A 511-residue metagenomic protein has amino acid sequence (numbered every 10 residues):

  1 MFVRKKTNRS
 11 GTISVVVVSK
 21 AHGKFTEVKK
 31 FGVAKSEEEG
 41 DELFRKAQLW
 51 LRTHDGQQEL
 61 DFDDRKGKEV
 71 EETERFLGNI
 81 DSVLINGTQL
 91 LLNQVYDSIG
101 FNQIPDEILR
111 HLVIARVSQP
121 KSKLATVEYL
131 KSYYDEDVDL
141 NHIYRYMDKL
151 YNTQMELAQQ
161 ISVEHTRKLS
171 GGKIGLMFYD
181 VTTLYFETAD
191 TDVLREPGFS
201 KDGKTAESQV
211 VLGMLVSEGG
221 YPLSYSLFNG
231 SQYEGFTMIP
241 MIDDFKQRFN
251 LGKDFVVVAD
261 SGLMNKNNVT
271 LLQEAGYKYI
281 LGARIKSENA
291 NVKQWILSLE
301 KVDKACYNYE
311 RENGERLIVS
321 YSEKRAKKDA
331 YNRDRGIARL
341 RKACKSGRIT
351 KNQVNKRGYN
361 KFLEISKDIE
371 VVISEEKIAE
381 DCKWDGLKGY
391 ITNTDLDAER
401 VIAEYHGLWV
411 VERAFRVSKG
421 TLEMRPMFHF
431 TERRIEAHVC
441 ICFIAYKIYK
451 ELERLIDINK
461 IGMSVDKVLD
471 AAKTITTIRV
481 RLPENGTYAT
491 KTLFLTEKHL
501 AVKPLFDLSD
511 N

Functional and structural regions predicted by a protein language model:
M1-E107: Conserved glycine(s) in the ABC-transporter nucleotide-binding domain "signature"
V3, G11-V15, K24, Q94-N511: Anion-binding and metal-coordination hotspots
